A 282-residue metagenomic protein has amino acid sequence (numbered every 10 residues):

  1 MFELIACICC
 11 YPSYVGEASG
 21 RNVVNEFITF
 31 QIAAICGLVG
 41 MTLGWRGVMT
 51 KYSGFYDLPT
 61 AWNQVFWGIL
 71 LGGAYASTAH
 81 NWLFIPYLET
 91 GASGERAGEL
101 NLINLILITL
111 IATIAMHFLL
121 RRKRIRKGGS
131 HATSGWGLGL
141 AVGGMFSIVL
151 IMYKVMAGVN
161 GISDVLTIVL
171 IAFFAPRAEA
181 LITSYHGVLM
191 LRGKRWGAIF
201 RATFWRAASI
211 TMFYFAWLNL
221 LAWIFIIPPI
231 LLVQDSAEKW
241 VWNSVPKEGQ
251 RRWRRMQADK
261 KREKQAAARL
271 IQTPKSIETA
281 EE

Functional and structural regions predicted by a protein language model:
C7-C10: Cysteine-centered motifs
G16, G20-E282: Hydrophobic alpha-helical segments at protein termini of multi-pass membrane proteins
